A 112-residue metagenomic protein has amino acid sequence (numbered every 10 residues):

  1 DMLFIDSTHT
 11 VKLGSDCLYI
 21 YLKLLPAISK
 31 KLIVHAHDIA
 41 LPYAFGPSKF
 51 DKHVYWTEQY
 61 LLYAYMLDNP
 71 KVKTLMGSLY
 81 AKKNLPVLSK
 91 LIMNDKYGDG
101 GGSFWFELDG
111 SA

Functional and structural regions predicted by a protein language model:
M2-F4, H9-S103, L108-G110: C-terminal substrate-binding/active-site "lid" region of AdoMet-derived donor-dependent transferases
